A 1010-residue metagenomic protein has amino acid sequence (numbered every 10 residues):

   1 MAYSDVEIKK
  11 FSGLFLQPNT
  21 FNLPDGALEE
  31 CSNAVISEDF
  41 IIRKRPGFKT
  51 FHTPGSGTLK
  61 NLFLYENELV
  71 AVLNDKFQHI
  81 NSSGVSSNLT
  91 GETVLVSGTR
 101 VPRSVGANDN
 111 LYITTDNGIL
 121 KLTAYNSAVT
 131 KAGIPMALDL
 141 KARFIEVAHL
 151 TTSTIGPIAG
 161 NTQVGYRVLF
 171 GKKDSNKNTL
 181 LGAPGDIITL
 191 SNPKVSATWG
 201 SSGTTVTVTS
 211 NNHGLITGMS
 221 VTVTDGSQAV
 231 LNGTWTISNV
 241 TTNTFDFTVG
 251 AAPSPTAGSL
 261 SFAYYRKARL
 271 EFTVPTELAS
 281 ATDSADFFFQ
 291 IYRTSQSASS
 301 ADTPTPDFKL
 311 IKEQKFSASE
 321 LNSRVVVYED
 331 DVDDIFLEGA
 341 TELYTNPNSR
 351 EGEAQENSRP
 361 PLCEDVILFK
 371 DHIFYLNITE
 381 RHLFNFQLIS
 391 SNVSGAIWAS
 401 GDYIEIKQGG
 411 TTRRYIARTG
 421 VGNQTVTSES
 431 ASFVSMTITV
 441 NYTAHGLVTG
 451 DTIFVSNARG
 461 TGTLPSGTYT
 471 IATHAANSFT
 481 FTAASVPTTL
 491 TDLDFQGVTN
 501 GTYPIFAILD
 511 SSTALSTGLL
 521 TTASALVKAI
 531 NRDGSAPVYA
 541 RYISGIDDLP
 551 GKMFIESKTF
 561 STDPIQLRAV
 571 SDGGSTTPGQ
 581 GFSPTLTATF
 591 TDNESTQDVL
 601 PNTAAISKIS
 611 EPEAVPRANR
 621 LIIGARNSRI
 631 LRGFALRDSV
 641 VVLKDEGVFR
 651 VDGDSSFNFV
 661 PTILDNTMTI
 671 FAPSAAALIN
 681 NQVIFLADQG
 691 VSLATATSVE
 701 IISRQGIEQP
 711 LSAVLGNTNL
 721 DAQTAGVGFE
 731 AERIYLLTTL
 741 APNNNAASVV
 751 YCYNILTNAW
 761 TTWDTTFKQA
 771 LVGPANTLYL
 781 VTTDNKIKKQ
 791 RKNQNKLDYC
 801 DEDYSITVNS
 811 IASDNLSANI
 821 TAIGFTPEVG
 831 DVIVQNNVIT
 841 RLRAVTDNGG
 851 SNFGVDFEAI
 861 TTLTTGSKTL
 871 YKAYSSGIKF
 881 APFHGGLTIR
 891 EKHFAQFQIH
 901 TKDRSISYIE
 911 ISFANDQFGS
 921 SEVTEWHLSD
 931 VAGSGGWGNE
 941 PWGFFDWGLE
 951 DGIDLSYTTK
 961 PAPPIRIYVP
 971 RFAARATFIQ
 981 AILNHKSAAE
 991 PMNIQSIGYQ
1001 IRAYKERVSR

Functional and structural regions predicted by a protein language model:
M1-L89, T93-N110, Q163, G171-K173 (+11 more regions): Beta-sheet repeat architectures centered on beta-propellers
A2-F15, L28, E38, P46 (+22 more regions): Disordered, low-complexity "stalk" and linker segments at domain junctions of extracellular and cell-surface proteins
G160-T162, N212-M219, P253, E277-A285 (+7 more regions): A short beta-turn/strand-edge loop motif at beta-sheet boundaries
Y166, V221, F289-I291, I453 (+1 more regions): Short beta-strand elements bearing conserved aromatic residues within extracellular beta-rich modules
K173-G185, H213-T241, Y292-L310, A399-G420 (+4 more regions): Ser/Thr/Gly-rich low-complexity blocks that favor extended beta-strand/coil architectures
T241-A251, A475-S485, T846-T861: Short, solvent-exposed secondary-structure boundary/capping segments
T502-A569: N-terminal, intrinsically disordered, small/polar-rich Type III/flagellar export signal
V640-D665: Surface-exposed extracellular loop regions of Gram-negative outer-membrane beta-barrel proteins
